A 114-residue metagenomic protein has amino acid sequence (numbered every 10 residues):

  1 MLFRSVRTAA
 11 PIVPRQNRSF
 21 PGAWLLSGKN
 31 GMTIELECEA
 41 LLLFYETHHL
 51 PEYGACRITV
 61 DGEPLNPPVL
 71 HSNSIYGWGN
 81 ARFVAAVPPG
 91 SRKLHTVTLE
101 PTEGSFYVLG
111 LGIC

Functional and structural regions predicted by a protein language model:
V6-Q16: Extracellular glycan-recognition surfaces and repeat-rich motifs
R15-L36, P51-C56, N80-V84: Short beta-strands within extracellular/lumenal beta-sheet-rich domains
E46-C114: Beta-strand-rich ligand-recognition modules
